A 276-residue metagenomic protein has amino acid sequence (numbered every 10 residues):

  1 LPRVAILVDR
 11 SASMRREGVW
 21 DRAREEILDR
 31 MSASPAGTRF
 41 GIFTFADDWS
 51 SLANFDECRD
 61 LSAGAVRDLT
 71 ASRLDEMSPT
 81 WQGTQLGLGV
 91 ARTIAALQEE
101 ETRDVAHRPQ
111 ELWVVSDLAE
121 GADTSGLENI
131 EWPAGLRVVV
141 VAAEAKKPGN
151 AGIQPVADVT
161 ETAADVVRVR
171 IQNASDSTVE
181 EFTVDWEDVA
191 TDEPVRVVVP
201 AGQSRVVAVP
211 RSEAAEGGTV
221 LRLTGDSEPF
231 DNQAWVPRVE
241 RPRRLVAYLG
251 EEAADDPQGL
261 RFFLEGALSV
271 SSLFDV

Functional and structural regions predicted by a protein language model:
L1-V276: N-linked glycosylation sequons
